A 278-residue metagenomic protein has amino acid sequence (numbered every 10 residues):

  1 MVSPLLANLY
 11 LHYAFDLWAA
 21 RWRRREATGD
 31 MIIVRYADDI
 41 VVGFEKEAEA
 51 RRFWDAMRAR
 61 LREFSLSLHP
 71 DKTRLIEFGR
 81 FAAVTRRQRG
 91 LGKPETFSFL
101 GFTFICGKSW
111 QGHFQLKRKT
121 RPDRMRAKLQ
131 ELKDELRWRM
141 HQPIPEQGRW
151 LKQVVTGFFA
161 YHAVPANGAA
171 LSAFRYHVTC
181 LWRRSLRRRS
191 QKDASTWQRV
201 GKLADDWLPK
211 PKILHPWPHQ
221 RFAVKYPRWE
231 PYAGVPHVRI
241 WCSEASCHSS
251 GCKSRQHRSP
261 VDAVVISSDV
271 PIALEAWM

Functional and structural regions predicted by a protein language model:
M1-M278: Non-catalytic terminal/accessory segments
